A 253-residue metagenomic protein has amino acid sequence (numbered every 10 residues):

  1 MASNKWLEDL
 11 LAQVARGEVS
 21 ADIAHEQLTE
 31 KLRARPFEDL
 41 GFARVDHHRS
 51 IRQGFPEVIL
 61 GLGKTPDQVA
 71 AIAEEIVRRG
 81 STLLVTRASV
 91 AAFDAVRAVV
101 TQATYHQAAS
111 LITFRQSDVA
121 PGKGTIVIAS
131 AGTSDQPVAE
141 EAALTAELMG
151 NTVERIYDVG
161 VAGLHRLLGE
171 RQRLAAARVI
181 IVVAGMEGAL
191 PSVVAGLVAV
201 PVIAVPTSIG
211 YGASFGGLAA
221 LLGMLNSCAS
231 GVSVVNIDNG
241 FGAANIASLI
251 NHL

Functional and structural regions predicted by a protein language model:
M1-S89, D94, V99: Long amphipathic alpha-helical segments
P56-I59, L83-L84, T125-A131, I180-V182 (+1 more regions): Short glycine-rich or small-residue beta-strand-to-loop segments that form or flank ligand, phosphate, metal/Fe-S
D67-V69, D135-E140, L164-H165, A184-V194 (+2 more regions): Short glycine/serine/threonine-rich phosphate/pyrophosphate-binding segments that cradle anionic phosphate groups
L111-T113, T152-R173, L218-A219, V235: Glycine-rich oxoanion-binding loops at beta->alpha junctions
K123-H165: Glycine-rich phosphate/diphosphate-binding loop of Rossmann-like nucleotide-binding domains
S130, S134, R171-A175, V179 (+1 more regions): C-terminal binding/interaction regions
G169-T207: Glycine-rich phosphate-binding loop
